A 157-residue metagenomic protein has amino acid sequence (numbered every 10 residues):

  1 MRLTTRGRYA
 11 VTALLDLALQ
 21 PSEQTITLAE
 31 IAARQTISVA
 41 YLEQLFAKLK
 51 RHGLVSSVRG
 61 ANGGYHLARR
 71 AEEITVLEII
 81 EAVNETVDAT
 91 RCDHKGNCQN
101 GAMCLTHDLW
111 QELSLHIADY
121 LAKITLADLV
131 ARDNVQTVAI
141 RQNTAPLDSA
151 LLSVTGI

Functional and structural regions predicted by a protein language model:
A10-S22: Short amphipathic alpha-helical interface segments
I26-T36: A short alpha-helical element within helix-turn-helix/winged-helix DNA-binding domains across DNA-binding proteins
A33, K50-R51: Alpha-helical residues within the helix-turn-helix
L54-L67: Beta-hairpin "wing" of winged helix-turn-helix
A71-K95, T106-H116: Conserved segment of winged-helix/HTH DNA-binding domains
H94-I157: C-terminal regulatory/oligomerization modules of transcriptional regulators
